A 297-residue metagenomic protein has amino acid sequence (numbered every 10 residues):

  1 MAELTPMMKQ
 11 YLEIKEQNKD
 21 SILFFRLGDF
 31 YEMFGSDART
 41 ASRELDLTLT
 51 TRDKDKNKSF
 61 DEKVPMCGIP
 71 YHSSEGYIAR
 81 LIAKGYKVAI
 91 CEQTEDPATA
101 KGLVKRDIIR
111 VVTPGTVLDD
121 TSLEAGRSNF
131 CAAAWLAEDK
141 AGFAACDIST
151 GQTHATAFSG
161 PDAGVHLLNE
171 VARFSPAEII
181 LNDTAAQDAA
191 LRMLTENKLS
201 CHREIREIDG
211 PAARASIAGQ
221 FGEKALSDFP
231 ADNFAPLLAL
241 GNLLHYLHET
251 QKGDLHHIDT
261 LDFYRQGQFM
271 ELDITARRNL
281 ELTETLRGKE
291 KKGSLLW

Functional and structural regions predicted by a protein language model:
M1-W297: Charged catalytic and DNA/RNA-contacting regions of genome-maintenance and nucleic-acid-processing enzymes
